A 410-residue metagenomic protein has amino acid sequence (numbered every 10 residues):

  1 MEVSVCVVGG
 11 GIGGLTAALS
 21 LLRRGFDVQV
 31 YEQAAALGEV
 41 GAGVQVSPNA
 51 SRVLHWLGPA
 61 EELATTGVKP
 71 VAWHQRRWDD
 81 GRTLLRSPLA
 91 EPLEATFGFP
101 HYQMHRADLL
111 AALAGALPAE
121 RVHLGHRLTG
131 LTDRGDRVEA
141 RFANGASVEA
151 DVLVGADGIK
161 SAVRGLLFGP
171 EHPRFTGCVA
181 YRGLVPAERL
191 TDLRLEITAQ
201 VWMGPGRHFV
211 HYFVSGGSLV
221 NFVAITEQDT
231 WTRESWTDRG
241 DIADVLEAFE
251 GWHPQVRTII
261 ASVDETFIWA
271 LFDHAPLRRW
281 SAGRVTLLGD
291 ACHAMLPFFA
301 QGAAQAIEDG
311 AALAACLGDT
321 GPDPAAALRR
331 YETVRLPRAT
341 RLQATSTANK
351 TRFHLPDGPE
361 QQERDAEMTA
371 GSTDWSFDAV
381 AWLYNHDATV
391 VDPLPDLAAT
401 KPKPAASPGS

Functional and structural regions predicted by a protein language model:
M1-V3, T65, T258, F299-A300 (+1 more regions): C-terminal helical "tail/cap" subdomain of flavin- and related membrane-associated enzymes
M1-V5, L22, S47-P186, D229-L246 (+2 more regions): Conserved N-terminal helical subregion
C6-A35, V154-G155, Y181, H211 (+3 more regions): Conserved mid-domain beta->alpha element of the FAD-binding
E61, A187-R194, W231, Q255 (+1 more regions): Short helix-loop capping/hinge motifs at secondary-structure junctions, enriched in acidic/polar residues
K69, G125, R134, P205 (+2 more regions): Structural motif
F175-G177, R194-T198, P254-A270: A short coil-to-beta-strand element that immediately follows conserved catalytic motifs
I197-T232, I242, L246-E250, L271: Active-site substrate-recognition segment that forms the wall of the catalytic cavity or substrate channel
V245-I260, T286: Oxyanion-binding "anion nests"
